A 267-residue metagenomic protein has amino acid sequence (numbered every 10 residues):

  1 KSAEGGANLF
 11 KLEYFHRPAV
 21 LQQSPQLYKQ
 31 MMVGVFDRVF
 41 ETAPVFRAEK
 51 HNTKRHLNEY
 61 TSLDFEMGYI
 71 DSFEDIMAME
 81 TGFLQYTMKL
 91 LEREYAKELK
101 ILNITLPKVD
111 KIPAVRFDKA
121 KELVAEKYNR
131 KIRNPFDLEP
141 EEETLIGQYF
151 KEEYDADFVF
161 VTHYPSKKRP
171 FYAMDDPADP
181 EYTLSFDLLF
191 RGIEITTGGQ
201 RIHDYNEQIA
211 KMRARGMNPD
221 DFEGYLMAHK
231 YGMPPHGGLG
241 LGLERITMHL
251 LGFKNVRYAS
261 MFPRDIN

Functional and structural regions predicted by a protein language model:
K1-G68, M227: Class II aminoacyl-tRNA synthetase-like tRNA-binding/catalytic domains
S2-E4, Y28-Q30, R47-N52, Y69-D71 (+7 more regions): Flexible loop/turn segments at secondary-structure boundaries
A3-L9, G82-R191, K211-G232: Metal-assisted phosphate- and nucleotidyl-transfer catalytic regions
L21, V35, F65, A120 (+3 more regions): A residue-level signal for conserved active-site and pocket-lining positions in enzyme catalytic cores
D37-V39, Y60-S62, D155-F158, T183-S185 (+5 more regions): Active-site lining segments that contact anionic ligands and/or coordinate catalytic metals
D64-D75, G192-E194: A generic structural motif
D71-T81, L226: Well-ordered alpha/beta subsegment
G199-N267: Active-site pocket scaffolds in enzymes
